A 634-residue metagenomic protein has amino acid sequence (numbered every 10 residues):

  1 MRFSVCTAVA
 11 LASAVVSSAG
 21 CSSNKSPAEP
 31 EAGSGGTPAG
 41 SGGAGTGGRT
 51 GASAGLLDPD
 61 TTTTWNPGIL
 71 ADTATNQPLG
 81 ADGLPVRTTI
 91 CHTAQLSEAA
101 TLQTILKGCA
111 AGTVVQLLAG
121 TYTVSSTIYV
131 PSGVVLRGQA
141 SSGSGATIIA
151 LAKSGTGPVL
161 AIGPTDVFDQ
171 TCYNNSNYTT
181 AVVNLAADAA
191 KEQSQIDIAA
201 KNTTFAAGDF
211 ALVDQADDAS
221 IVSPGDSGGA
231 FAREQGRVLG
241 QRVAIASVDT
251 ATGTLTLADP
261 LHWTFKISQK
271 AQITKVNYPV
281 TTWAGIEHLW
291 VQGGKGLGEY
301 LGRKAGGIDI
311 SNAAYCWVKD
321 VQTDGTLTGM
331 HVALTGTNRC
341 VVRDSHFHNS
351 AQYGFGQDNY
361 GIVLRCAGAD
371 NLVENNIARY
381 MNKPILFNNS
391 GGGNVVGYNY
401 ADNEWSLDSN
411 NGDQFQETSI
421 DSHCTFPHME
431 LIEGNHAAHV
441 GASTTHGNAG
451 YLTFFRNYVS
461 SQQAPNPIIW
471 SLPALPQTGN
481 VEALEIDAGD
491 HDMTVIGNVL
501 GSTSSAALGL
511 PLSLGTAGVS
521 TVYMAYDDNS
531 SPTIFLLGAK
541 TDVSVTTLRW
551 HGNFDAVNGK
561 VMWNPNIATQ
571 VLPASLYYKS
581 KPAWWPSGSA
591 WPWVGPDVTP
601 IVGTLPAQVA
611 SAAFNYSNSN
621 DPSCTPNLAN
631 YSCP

Functional and structural regions predicted by a protein language model:
M1-V9: Bacterial N-terminal signal peptides that target proteins for export
S17-G20: C-terminal motif of bacterial Sec signal peptides marking the signal peptidase cleavage site
S22-L297, K304, L514, V522-P634: Extracellular "leader-to-stem" segments immediately downstream of a signal peptide or signal-anchor in secreted/lumenal
L102-C109, T123-S132, L136, H331-T335 (+4 more regions): Short, T/G/N/S-enriched strand-turn elements that build extracellular solenoid repeat scaffolds
V124-T127, G145-T147, L151-S154, T256 (+9 more regions): Short glycine/acidic-rich loop motifs that flank beta-strands on beta-rich extracellular proteins
P131-G133, T445-G552, A556-N558: Predominantly extracellular beta-rich ligand-binding scaffolds that present long acidic/polar faces for carbohydrate
G133, T282-G293, A314-G325, N338-Q352 (+3 more regions): Right-handed parallel beta-helix
A211-S220, A313-C316, T326-M330: A conserved hydrophobic secondary-structure block that centers on an alpha-helix together with its immediately flanking
